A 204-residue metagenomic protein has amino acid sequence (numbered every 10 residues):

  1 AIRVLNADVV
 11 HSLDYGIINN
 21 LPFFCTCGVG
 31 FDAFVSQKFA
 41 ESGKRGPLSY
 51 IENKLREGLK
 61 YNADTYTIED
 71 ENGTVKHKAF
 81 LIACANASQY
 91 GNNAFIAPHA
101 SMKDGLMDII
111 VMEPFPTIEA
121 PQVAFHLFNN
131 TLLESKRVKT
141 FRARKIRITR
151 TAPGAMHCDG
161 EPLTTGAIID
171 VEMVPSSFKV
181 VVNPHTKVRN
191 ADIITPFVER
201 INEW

Functional and structural regions predicted by a protein language model:
A1-F80: Catalytic core of DAGKc-family lipid kinases
G16, V35, I82, I109 (+2 more regions): A residue-level signal for conserved active-site and pocket-lining positions in enzyme catalytic cores
G28, D32, A83-P98, P162: Glycine-rich phosphate/pyrophosphate-binding beta-alpha loops
D32-V35, K76-K78, Y90-N93, T117-A120: Short acidic/glycine-rich loop or secondary-structure boundary segments that cap or lie
E41-S49, P98-E119: Gly/Ser/Thr-rich active-site loops/lids in small-molecule metabolic enzymes that frequently grip phosphoryl groups
N62-D64, K78-F80, K103-D108, R142-R144: A generic structural signal for short beta-strands and their flanking turns/coil linkers
D70-E71, K76, S101, V111-W204: ATP/nucleoside-binding phosphotransfer catalytic cores, i.e., glycine-rich phosphate-binding loops
